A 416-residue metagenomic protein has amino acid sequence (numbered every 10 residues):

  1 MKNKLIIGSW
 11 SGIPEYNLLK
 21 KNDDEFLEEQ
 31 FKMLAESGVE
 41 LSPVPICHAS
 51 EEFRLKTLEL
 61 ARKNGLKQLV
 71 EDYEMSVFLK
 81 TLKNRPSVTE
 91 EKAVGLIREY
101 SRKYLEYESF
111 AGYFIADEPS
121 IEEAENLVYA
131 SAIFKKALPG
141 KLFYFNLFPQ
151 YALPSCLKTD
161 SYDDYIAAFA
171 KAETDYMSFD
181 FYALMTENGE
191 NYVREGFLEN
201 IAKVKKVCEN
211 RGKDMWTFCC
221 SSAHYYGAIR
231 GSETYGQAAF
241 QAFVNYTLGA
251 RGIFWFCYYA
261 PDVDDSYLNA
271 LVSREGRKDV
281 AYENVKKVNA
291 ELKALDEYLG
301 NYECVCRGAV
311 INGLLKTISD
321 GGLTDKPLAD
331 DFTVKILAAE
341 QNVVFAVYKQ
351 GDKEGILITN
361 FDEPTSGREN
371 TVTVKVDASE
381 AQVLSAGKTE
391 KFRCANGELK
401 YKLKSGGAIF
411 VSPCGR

Functional and structural regions predicted by a protein language model:
M1-A378, S385-R416: Glycan-processing catalytic domains of CAZymes
